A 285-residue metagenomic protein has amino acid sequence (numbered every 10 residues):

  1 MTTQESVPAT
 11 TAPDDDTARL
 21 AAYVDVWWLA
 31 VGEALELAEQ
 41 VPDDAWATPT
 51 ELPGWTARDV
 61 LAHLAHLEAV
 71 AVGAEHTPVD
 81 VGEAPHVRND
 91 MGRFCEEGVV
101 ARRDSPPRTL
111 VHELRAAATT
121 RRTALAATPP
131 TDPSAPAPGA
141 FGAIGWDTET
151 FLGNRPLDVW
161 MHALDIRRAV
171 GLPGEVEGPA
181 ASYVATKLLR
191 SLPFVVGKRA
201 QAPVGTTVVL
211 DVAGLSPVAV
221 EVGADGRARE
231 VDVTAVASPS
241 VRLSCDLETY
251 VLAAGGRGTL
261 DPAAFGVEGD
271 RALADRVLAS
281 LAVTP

Functional and structural regions predicted by a protein language model:
T2-A22, V70-A126: Short, helix-capping/interhelical loops that line the mouth of catalytic, cofactor-, or ligand-binding pockets
Q4, T234-P285: C-terminal interaction segments
A12-A62, A71: An N-terminal domain-cap segment
V31-L35, E39, E68-V72, R115-A126 (+2 more regions): Structural signal for well-ordered, non-membrane alpha-helices
A47-N89, P138-G197: Short, contiguous alpha-helical
P107-M161: Internal, conserved structured core segments that host functional sites
A181-V220: A glycine-rich beta-turn/hairpin centered on an aromatic-Pro dipeptide
D211-V212, S216-R242: Acidic/His-leaning functional-site neighborhoods
